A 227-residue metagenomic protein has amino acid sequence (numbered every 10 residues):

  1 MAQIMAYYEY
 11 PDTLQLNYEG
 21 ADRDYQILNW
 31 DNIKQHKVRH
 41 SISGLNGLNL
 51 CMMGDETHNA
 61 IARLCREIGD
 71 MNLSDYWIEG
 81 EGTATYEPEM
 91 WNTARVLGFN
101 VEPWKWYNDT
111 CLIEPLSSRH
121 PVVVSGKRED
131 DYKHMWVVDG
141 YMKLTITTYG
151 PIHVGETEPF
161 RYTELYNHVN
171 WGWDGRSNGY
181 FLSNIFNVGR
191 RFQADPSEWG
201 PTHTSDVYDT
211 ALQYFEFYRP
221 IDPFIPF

Functional and structural regions predicted by a protein language model:
M1-W104: Cysteine-nucleophile protease catalytic domains, especially the papain-like/related folds used in DUB/UBL proteases
Y7-P11, D130, L144, W173-S177: Short loop/turn segments at secondary-structure transitions that flank enzyme active sites
Q15-N49, K133-H134, G140, I146-L165 (+1 more regions): The catalytic-center signature of Zn2+-dependent metalloproteases
N29, Y86, W106, R176 (+1 more regions): Short, solvent-exposed coil/turn linker segments
N32, E79, T93, W106-N108 (+3 more regions): Intrinsic disorder/low-complexity segments enriched in polar/charged and small flexible residues
D55-T57, I61-M71, C111-S118, Y214 (+1 more regions): Generic hydrophobic, helix-prone segments enriched in Leu/Val/Ile
R95-T163, N170: Active-site-adjacent substructure of cysteine-protease-like catalytic cores
H153-E156, Y166-F227: Noncatalytic regulatory segments and standalone regulatory/sensor domains
